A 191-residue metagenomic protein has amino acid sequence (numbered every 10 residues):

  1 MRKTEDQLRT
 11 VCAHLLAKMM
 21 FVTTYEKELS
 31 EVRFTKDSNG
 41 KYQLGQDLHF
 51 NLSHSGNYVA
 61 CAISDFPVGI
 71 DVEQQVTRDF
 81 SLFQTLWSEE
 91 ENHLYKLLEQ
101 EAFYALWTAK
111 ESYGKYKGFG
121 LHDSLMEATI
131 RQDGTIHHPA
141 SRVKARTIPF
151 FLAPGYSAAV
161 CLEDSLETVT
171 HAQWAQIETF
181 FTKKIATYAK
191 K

Functional and structural regions predicted by a protein language model:
M1-K191: Core catalytic alpha/beta fold that binds nucleotide/phospho-ligands
